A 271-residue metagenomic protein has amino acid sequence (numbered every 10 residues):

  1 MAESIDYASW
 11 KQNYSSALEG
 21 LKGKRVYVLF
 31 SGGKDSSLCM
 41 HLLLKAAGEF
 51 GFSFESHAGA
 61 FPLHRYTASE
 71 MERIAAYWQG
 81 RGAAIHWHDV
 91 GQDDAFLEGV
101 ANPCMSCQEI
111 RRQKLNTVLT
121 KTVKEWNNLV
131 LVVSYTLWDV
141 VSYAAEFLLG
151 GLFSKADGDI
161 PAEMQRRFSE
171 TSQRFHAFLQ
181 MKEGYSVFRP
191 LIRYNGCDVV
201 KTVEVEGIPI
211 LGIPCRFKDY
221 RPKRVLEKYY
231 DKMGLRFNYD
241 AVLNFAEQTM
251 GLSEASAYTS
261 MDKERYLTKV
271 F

Functional and structural regions predicted by a protein language model:
M1-K24: S-adenosyl-L-methionine
S16-E72: ATP-dependent adenylation/pyrophosphate-handling site
L38-M40, T67-S69, V141-L148, P222-V225: A short acidic (Asp/Glu
F54, I85-H86, I210: Hydrophobic beta-strand scaffold residues
G59-V123, N127-N128, E146-F147, F153-K155: ATP-dependent adenylate-handling ligase core
M105-Y194: Active-site adenylate/phosphate-handling loop in enzymes that bind or generate adenylated species
T120-V140, A144, D240-F271: Electropositive, surface-exposed helix/loop patches at the edges of structured domains that serve as adaptable
V141-A144, I192-E247: Mid-to-C-terminal catalytic subdomains of enzymes that bind/position adenosyl phosphate moieties or nucleic-acid
